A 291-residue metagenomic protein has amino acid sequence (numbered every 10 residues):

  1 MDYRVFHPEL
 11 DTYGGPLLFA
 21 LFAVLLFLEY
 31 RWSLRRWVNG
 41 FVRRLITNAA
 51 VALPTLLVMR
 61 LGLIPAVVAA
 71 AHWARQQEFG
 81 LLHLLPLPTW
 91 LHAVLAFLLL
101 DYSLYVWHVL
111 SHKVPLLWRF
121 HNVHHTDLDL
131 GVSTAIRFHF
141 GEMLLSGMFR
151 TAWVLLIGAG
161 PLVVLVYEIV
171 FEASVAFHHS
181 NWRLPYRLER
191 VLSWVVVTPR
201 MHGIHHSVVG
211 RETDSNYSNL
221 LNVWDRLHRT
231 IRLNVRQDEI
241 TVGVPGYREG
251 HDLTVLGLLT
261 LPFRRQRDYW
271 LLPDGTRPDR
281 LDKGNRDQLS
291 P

Functional and structural regions predicted by a protein language model:
M1-T12: Short, strongly hydrophobic alpha-helical membrane anchors
Y13-L17, G40-L53: Loop-to-helix transition at the N-terminal end of transmembrane alpha-helices
L17-F27: Hydrophobic core of alpha-helical transmembrane segments in multi-pass integral membrane proteins
F27-L45: Membrane-interface helix-loop junction between the first two transmembrane segments
E29, A49, W224: Residue-level signal for inorganic ion chemistry
L53-G62, A66, L81, P86-I240: Membrane-embedded catalytic scaffold of the fatty acid hydroxylase/desaturase
P65-R75: Membrane-helix interface motif
Q237-P291: Cytosolic-facing loops and C-terminal tails of multi-pass membrane proteins
